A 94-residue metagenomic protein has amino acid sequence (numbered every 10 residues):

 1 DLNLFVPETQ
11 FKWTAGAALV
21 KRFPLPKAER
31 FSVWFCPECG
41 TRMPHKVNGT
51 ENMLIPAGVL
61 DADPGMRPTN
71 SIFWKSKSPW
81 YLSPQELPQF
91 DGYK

Functional and structural regions predicted by a protein language model:
D1-K94: A short Gly-Trp-Pro
